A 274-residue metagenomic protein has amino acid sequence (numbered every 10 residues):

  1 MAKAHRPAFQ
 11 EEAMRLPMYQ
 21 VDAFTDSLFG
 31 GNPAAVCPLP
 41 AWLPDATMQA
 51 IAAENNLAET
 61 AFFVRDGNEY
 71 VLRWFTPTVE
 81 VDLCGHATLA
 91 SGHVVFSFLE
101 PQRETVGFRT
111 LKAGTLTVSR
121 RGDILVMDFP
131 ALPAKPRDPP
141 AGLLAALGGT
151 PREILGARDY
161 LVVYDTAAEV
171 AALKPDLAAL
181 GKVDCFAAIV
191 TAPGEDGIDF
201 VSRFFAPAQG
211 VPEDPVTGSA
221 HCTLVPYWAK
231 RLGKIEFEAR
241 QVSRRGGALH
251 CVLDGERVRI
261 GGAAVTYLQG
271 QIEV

Functional and structural regions predicted by a protein language model:
F9-V274: Active-site proximal loop and beta-alpha junction motif in alpha/beta enzyme cores
